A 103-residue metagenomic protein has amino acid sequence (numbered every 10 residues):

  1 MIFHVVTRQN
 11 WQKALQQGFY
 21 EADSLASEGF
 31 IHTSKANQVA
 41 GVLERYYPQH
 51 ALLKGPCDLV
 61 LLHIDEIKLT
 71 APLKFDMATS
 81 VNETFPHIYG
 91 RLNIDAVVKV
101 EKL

Functional and structural regions predicted by a protein language model:
M1-L103: Conserved, structured core segments of small domains
